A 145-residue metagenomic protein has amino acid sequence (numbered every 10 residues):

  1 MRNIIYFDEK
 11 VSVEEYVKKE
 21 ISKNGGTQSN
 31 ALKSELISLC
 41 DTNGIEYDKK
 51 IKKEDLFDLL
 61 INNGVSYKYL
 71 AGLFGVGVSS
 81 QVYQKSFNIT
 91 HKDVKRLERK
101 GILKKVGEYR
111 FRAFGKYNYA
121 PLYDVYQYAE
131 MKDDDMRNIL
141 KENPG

Functional and structural regions predicted by a protein language model:
M1-N88, D93-I102: Basic helix-extension-helix modules of the SAP/HeH family
R2-S12, C40-N43, Y126-G145: Long, charge-rich, low-complexity intrinsically disordered regions
I51-V65, R99, K104-P144: Short helix-start
